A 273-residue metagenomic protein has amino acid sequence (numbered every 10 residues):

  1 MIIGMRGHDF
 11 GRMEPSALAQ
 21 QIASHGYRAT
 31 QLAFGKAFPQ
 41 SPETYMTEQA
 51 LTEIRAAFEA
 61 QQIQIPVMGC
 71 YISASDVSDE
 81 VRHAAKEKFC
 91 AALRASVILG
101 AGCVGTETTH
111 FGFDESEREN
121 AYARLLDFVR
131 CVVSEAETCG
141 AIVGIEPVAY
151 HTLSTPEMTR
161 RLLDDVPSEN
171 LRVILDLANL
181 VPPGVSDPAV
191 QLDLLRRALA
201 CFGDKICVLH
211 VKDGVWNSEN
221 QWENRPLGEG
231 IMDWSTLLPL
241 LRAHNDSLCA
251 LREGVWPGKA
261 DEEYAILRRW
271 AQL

Functional and structural regions predicted by a protein language model:
M1-A101, S168, R172, R268-L273: N-terminal pre-domain/capping segments
M1-G4, G11-R28, L153-L273: Histidine-acidic metal/acid-base catalytic patches
M5-D9, L32-K36, V67-I72, T106-T108 (+4 more regions): A cross-domain feature marking catalytic cores of carbohydrate-active enzymes and several ubiquitous metabolic/repair
S16, Q40, Y71, R118 (+4 more regions): Residues at structural and domain junctions
S16-A17, A57-Q61, S75-L175: Active-site acidic/histidine proton-transfer and metal-coordination neighborhood in alpha/beta enzyme cores
Y27, F58, G69, F128 (+3 more regions): N-proximal short alpha-helices
A37-P42, A74-D79, G112-E117, V181-V185 (+1 more regions): A short acidic, helix-capping loop that chelates divalent metal ions and anchors anionic groups
Y45-T52, R82-C90, R118-V129, P156-R160 (+2 more regions): Charged helix-capping and loop-helix junction motifs
